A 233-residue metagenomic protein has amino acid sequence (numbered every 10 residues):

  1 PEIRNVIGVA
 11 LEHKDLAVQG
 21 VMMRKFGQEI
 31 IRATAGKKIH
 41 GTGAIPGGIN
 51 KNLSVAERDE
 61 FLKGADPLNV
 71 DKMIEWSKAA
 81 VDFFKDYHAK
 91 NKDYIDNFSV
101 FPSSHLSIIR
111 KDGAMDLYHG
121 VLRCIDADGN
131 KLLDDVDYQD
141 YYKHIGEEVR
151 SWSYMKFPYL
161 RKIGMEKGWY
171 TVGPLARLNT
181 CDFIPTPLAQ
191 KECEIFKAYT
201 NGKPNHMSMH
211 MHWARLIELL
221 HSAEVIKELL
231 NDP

Functional and structural regions predicted by a protein language model:
P1-P233: Active-site bordering "gate/hinge" segments that shape substrate access to catalytic or cofactor-binding pockets
